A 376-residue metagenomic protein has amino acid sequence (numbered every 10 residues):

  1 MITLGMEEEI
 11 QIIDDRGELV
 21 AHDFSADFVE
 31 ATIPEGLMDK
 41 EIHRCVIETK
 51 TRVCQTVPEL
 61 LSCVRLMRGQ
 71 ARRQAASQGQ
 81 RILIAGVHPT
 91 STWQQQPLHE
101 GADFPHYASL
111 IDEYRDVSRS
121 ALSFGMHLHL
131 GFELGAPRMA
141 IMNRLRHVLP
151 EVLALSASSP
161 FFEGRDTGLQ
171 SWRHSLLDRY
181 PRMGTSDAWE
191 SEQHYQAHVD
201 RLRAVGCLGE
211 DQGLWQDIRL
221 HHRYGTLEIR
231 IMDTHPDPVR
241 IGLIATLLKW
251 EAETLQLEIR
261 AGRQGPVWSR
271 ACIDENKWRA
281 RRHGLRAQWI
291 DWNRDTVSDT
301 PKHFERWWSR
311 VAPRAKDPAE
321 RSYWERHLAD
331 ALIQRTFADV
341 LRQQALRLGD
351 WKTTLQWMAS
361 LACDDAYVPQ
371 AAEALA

Functional and structural regions predicted by a protein language model:
M1-Q78, L110, L177-A376: C-terminal accessory/tail domains of diverse enzymes
M38, H99-D103, S156, R173 (+1 more regions): Short alpha-helix boundary/capping motifs
E41-I47, Q80-T92, S118-H129, S159-P160 (+1 more regions): Core alpha/beta catalytic barrel or barrel-like domain that forms the active/cofactor pocket in diverse metabolic
Q55-F124: Well-ordered mid-protein domain cores that form the structural environment of catalytic cofactors
G86-T90, L134, D233-H235: Active-site-proximal loop/turn and secondary-structure-junction residues that shape catalytic pockets, frequently
H88-S91, S159-Q170, R263-A271: Short proline/glycine- and acidic-rich turn/helix-capping motifs at secondary-structure junctions
P105, S109-M126, L130-S186, E190: Metal-dependent DNA replication initiation modules
